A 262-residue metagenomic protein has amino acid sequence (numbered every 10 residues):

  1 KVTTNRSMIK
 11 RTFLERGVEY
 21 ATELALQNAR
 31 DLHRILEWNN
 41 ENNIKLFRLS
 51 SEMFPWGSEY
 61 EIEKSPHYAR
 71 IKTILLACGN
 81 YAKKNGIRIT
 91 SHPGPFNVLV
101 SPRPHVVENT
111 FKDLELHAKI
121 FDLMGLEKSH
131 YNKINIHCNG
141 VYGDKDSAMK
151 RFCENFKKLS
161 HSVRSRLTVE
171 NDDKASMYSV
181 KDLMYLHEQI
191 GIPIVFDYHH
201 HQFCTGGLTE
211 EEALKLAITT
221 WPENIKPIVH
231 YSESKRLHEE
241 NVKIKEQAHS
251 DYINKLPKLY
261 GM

Functional and structural regions predicted by a protein language model:
K1-R88, N97-L126, H130, K158 (+4 more regions): Alpha/beta catalytic barrel-like cores
E52, G94, D172, H199: Anionic group-transfer/hydrolysis microenvironments
H92, L167, D197: Conserved, mostly hydrophobic/aromatic
K133-S147, N241-I244: Glycine-rich phosphate-binding "P-loop"
V141-G143, D173-S176, H200-F203: Short, catalytically relevant binding-site loops at active-site mouths
S147-F152, E210: A general structural motif
N171, F196-Y198, Y231-E233: Active-site proximal loops enriched in glycine and acidic residues that flank catalytic Cys/His/Asp and coordinate
G191-C204: Conserved mid-sequence domains
